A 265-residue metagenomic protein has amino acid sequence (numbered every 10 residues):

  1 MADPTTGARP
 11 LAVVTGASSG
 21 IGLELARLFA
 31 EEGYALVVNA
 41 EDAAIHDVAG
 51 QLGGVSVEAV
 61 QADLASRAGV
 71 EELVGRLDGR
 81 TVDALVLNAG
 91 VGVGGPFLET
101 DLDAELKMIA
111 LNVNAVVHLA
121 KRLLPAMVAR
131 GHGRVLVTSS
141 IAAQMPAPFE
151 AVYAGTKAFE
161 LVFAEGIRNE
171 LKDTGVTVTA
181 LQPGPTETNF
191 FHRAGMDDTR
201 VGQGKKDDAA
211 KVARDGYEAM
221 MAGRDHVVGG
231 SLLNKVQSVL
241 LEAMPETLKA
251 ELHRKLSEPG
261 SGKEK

Functional and structural regions predicted by a protein language model:
S18-S19: Conserved glycine-rich cofactor-binding loop
E32-D47: Conserved glycine-rich Rossmann-like NAD(P)H-binding loop of the short-chain dehydrogenase/reductase
Q61-E72, L102: The beta1-alpha1 cofactor-binding region of Rossmann-like NAD(H)/NADP(H)-dependent oxidoreductases
P96-L98, A104-I109: Substrate-binding pocket helix/loop in short-chain dehydrogenase/reductase
A120, T156: Active-site helix of classical SDR
S140: Residue(s) in the substrate-gating loop at a strand-loop-helix junction that position the organic substrate next
A180, R200-V236: C-terminal helical subdomain
